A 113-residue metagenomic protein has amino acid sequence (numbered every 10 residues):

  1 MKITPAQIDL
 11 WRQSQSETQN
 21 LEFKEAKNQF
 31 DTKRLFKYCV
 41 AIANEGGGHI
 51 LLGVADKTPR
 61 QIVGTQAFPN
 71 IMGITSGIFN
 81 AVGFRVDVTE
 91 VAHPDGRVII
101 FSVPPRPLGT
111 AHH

Functional and structural regions predicted by a protein language model:
M1-H113: Conserved N-terminal catalytic/coupling substructures associated with nucleotide/phosphate chemistry
